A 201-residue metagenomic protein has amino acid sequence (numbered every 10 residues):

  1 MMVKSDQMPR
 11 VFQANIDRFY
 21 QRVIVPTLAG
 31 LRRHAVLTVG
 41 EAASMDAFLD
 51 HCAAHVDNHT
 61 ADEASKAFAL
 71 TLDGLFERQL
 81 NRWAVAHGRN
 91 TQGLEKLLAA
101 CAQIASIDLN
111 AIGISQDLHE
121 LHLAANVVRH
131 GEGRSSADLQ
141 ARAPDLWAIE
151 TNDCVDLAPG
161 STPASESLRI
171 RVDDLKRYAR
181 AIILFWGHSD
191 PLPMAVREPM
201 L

Functional and structural regions predicted by a protein language model:
M1-A64, A69, S115-H119, L123 (+1 more regions): Extended intrinsically disordered or low-complexity regions, especially N/C-terminal cytosolic tails and loops, rather
E41-C52, R78, T91-A102: A short mid-domain helix/strand-loop element embedded in enzyme catalytic domains that forms or borders the active-site
A53-D62, R82-V85, Q103-I112: Short acidic, glycine/Ser/Thr-rich loop/turn "cap" segments at secondary-structure junctions
A64-A99: Short, contiguous, well-structured surface segments enriched in hydrophobic/aromatic residues
L80, A84, G88, N126-R129 (+2 more regions): Hydrophobic/aromatic-lined pockets within catalytic cores
N90-S106, A137-L157: Short, charged amphipathic alpha-helical segments flanked by flexible coils
A100-R142: Short, mixed-charge amphipathic alpha-helical segments
